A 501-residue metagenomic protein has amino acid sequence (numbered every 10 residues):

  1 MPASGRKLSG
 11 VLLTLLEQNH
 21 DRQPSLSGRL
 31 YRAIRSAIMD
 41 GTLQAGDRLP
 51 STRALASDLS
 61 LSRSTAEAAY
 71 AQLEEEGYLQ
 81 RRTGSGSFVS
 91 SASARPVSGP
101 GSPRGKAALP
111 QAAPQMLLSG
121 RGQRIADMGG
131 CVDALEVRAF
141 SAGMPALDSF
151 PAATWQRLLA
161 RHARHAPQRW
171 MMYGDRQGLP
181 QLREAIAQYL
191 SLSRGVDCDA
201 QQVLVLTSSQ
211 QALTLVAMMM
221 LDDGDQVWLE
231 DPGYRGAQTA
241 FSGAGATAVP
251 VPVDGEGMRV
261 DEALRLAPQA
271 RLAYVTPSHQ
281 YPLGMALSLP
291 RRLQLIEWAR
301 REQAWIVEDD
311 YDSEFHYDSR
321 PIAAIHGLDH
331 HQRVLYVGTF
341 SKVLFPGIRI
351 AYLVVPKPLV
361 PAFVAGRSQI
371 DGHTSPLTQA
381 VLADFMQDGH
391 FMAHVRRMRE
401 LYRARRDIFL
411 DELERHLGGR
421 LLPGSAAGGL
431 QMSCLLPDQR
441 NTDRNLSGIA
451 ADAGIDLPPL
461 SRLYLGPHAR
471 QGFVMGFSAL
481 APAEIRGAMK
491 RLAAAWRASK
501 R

Functional and structural regions predicted by a protein language model:
M1-A160, P358, V364, S368-S375 (+6 more regions): N-terminal basic, amphipathic alpha-helical segments
L59, A244, R301-E302, Q332 (+2 more regions): Helix C-cap/helix->beta junction micro-motif
P145, P277-Y281, K342: Short glycine-rich anion-binding loops that position phosphate/pyrophosphate groups of nucleotides and phosphorylated
L159-Q303, E314-F315, R320-H331, Y402: Conserved core of the PLP fold type I
I186, A380-D388: Helix-loop "lid/cap" segments that line or gate small-molecule binding pockets
L328-A362, L377: Active-site PLP attachment segment
